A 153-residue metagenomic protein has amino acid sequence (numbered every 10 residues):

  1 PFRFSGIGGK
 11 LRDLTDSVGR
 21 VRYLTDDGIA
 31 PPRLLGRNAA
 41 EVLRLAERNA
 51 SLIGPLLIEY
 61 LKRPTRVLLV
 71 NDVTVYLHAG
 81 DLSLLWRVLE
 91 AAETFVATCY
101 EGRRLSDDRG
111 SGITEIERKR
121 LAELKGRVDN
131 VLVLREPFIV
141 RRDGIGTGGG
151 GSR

Functional and structural regions predicted by a protein language model:
P1-E47, S51, P55, I113-E117: Conserved P-loop
P31-R87, A91: Phosphate-binding/switch loop-helix module in NTP-utilizing enzymes
E59-L61, V73-R153: Replace "adjacent to P-loop NTPase cores in ATP/GTP-dependent enzymes" with "adjacent to NTP-binding cores
